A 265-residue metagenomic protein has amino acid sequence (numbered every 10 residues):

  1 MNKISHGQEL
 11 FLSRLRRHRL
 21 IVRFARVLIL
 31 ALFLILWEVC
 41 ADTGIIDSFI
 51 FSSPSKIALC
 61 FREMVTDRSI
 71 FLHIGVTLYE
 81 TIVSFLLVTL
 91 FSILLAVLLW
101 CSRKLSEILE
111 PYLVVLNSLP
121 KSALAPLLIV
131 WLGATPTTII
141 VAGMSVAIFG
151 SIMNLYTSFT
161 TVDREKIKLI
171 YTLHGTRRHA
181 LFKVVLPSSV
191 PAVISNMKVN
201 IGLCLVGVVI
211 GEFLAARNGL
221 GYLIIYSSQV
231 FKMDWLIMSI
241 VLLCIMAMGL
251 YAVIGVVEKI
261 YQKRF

Functional and structural regions predicted by a protein language model:
M1-I29, A252-F265: Transmembrane alpha-helical segments of polytopic membrane transport and secretion proteins
D67-C101: Transmembrane alpha-helix signature in integral membrane proteins
L72-E80, S122, V130-S151, I194 (+1 more regions): Loop-to-helix entry region at the N-terminal start of transmembrane alpha-helices in multi-pass membrane transporters
L94-I129, M153-T160, K168: Cytoplasmic-entry segments and transmembrane alpha-helices of multi-pass inner-membrane transporters
R103, S195, I237-F265: C-terminal transmembrane helix and the adjacent membrane-cytosol boundary/short C-terminal tail of inner/organellar
L119, F159-E165, L169-S189, Q229: Short helix-to-coil transition segments within interhelical loops that connect adjacent transmembrane helices
V130-W131, V206-L243, Q262-F265: Glycine-rich helix-loop "coupling/hinge" segments at transmembrane-helix boundaries in multipass transporters
V141-S145, R178-G211: Transmembrane alpha-helices
